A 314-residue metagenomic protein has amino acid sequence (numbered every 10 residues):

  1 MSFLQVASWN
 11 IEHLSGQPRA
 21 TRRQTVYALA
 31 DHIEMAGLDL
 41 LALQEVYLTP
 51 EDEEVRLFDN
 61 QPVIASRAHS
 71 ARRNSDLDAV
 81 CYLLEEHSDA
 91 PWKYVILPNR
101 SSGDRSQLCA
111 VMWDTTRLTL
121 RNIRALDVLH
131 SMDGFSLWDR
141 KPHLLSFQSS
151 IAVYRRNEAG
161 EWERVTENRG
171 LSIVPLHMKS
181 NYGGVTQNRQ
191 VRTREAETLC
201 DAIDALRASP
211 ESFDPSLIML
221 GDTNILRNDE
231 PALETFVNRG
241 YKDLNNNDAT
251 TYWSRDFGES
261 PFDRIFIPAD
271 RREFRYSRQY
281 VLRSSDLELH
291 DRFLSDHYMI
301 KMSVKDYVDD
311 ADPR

Functional and structural regions predicted by a protein language model:
M1-L108, N157, L171, G184-V185 (+5 more regions): N-terminal, active-site-proximal structural segment of metallo-dependent hydrolase catalytic domains
M1-V6, T116-L120, L137-Y182, D309-D310: Beta-strand-turn-beta hairpins that frame and shape the catalytic cleft of phosphate-ester-processing enzymes
S8, L40, C109-V111, P142-S146 (+3 more regions): Conserved hydrophobic/aromatic beta-strand scaffold that supports enzyme active sites
I11, E45-V46, M178, D222-N224: Active-site metal-binding loops of divalent metal-dependent hydrolases
H32-M35, A152, W162-R164, L206-S212: Surface-exposed acidic, glycine-flexible loop patches that form ligand/cofactor-binding and adhesion interfaces
V80-S106, T115-S131, L137-P142, S149: Active-site-adjacent helix-turn-beta-strand microarchitecture at beta-sheet edges that either contains or buttresses
R117, L137, S146, V153 (+2 more regions): Metal-dependent phosphoester-hydrolase catalytic domains
N122-R124, R156-N157, G183-N188, E230-P231: A short secondary-structure junction signal
